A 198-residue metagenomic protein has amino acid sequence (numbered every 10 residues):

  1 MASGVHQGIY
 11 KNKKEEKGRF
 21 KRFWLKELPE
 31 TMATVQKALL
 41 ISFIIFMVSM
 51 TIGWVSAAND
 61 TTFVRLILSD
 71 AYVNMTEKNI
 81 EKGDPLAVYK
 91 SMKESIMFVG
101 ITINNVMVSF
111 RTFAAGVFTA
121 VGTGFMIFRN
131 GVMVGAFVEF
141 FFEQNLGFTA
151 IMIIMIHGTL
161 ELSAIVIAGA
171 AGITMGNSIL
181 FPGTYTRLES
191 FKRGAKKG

Functional and structural regions predicted by a protein language model:
M1-K21: Soluble N-terminal domains of membrane-associated systems
G18-Q36, A87-V88, I96, L188-R193: Cytosolic juxtamembrane amphipathic/interface segments immediately preceding and feeding into a transmembrane helix
F23, I67-L86, T174-G194: Juxtamembrane inter-helical linkers in multi-pass membrane proteins
E30-V48: Alpha-helical transmembrane segments and their helix-start/interface "positive-inside/aromatic belt" motifs in integral
G53, T123-E143: Small-polar-interrupted transmembrane alpha-helices in polytopic inner-membrane proteins
W54-N79, F128-R129: Interfacial/capping segments of alpha-helical transmembrane domains
K90-G122: Individual transmembrane alpha-helix segments
V138-G198: Hydrophobic alpha-helical transmembrane segments and adjacent short intramembrane/lumenal linkers of inner/organellar
